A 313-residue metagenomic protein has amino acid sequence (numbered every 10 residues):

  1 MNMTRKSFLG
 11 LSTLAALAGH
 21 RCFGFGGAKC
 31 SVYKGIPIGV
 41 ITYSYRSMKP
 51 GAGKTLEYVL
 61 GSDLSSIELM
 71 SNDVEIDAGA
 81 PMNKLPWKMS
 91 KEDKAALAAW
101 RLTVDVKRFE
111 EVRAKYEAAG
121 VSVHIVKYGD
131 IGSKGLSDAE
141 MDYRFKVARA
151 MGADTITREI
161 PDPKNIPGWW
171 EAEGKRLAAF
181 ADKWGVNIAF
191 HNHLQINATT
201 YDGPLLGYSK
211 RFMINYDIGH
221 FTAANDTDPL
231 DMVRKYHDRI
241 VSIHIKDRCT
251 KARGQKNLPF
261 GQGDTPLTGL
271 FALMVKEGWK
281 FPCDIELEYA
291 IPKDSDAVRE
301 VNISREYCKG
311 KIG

Functional and structural regions predicted by a protein language model:
N2-L17, F23-G39, S44-S65, A80-M82 (+3 more regions): Histidine-acidic metal/acid-base catalytic patches
T13-L17, C30, F109, R113-Y216 (+2 more regions): Active-site acidic/histidine proton-transfer and metal-coordination neighborhood in alpha/beta enzyme cores
S44, A96-T103, K127-G132, I160-D162 (+2 more regions): The substrate-binding groove and active-site-proximal loops of carbohydrate-active enzymes, especially glycoside
A52, D105, F109, S137 (+6 more regions): Aromatic/hydrophobic pocket-lining residues that form the small-molecule binding cavity in soluble enzyme cores
L69-E110: Glycine-rich, proline-tolerant flexible connector loops at the mouths of alpha/beta enzymes
S71-V74, D130, I160, I240 (+2 more regions): Residues that line or immediately flank small-molecule/substrate-binding pockets and catalytic motifs
D77, I166, K293: Glycine/Thr-rich phosphate-binding loops of Rossmann-like dinucleotide-binding domains
